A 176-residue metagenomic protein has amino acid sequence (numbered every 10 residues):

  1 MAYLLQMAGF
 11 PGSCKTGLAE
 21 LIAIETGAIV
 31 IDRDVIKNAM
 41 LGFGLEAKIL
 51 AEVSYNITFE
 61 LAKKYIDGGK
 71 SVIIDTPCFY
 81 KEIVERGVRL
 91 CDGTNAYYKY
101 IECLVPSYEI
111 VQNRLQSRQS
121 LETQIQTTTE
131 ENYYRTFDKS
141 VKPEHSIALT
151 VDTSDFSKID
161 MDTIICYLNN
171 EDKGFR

Functional and structural regions predicted by a protein language model:
L4: Walker A (P-loop) ATP-phosphate-binding motif of ABC ATPase nucleotide-binding domains
M7: Hydrophobic anchor at the beta1->P-loop junction of P-loop NTPases
P11: The conserved Walker
C14: Conserved glycine(s) of the Walker
G17-G68: Conserved substrate/cofactor phosphate-moiety recognition/catalytic segment in nucleotide-dependent phosphotransferases
V53-T94, Y98: Glycine-rich phosphate-binding loop used to anchor ATP phosphates in small-molecule kinases, encompassing both
T94-L115: Conserved phosphate-donor/acceptor-positioning beta-strand/loop module used by diverse small-molecule
S120-D162, R176: Small-molecule kinase domains that catalyze NTP-dependent phosphoryl transfer to phosphate-bearing small molecules
